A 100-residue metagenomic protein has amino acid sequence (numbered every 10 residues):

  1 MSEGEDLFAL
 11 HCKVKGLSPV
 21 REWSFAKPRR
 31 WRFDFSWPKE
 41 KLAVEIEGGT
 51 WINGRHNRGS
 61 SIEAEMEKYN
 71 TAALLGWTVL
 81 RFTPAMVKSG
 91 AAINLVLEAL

Functional and structural regions predicted by a protein language model:
M1-L100: Nucleic-acid endo/exonuclease domains
